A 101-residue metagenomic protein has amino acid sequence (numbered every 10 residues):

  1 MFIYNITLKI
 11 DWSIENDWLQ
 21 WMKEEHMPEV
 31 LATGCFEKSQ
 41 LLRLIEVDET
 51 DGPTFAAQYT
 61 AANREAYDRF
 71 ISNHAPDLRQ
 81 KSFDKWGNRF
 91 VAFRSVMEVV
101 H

Functional and structural regions predicted by a protein language model:
M1-I3, G34: Coil-to-beta-strand transition motifs
I3-K9, L41-S72: Short, well-ordered beta-strand segments in beta-rich or mixed alpha/beta enzyme and ligand-binding folds
I10, N16-L19, E65, D84: Short, low-complexity intrinsically disordered segments
I14-L41, L78-Q80: Short amphipathic alpha-helical segments
T33-E37, G52, T60-V96: An amphipathic, aromatic/His-enriched active-site/gating alpha helix that lines ligand/cofactor pockets
M97-H101: Short hydrophobic/aromatic patches at helix-to-coil boundaries
